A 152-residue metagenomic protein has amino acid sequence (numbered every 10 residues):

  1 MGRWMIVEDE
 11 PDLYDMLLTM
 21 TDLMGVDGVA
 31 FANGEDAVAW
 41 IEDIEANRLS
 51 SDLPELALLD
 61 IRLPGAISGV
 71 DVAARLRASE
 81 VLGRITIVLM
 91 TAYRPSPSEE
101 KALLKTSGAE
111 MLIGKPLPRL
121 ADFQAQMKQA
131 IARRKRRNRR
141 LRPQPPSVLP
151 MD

Functional and structural regions predicted by a protein language model:
E8: Conserved acidic carboxylate
P11-D36: Two-component/phosphorelay signaling modules centered on CheY-like receiver
A30-L56, P64: Acidic, metal-coordinating helix/loop segments flanking the phosphotransfer/catalytic sites of two-component signaling
D52-E55, V81-V88: His-Asp phosphorelay/catalytic-motif detector in bacterial-type signaling
V70-G83: Short amphipathic alpha-helix used as the core "switch/output" element in two-component signaling
M90-A92: Hydrophobic/aromatic residues positioned on beta-strands within the core alpha/beta folds
E99-M111: As written
L120, Q124-D152: CheY-like receiver
